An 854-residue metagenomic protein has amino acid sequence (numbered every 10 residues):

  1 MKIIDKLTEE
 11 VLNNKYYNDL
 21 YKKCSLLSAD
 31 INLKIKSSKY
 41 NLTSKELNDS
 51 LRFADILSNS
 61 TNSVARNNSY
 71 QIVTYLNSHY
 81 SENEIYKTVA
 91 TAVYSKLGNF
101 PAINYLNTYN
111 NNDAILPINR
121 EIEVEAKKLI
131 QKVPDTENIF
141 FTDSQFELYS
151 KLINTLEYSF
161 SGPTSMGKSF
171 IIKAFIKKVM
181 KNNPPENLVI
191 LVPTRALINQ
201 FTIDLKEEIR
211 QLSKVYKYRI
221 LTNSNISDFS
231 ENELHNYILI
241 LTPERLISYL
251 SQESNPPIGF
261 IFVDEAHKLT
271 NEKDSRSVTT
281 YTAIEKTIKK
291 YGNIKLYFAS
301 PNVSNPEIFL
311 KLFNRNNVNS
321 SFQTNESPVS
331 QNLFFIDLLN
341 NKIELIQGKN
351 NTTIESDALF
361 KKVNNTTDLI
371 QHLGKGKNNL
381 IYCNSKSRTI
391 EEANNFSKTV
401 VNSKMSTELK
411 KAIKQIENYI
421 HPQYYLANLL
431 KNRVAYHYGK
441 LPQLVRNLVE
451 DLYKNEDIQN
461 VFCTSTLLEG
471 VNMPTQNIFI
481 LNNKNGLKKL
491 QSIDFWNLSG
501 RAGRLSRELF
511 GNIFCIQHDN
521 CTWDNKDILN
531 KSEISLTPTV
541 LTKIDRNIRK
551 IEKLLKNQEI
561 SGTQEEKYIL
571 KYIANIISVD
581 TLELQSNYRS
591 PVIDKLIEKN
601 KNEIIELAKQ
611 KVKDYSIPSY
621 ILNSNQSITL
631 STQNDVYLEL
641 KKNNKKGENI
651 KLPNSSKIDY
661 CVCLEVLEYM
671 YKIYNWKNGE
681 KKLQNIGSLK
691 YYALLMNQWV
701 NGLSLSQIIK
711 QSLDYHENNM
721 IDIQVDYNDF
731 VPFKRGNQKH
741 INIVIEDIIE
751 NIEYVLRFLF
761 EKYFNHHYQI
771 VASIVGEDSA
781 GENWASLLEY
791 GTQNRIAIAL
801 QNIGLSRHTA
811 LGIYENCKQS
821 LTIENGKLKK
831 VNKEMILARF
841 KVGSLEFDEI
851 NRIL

Functional and structural regions predicted by a protein language model:
M1-L854: N-terminal helicase ATP-binding lobe
